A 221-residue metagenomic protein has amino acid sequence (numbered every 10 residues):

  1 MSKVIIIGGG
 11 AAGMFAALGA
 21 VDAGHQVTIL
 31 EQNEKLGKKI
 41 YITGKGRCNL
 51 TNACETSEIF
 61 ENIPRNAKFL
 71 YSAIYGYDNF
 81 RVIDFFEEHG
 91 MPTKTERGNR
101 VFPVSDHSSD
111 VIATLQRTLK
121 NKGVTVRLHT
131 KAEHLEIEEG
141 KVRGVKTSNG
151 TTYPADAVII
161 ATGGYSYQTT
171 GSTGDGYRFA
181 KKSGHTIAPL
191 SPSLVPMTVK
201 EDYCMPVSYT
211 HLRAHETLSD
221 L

Functional and structural regions predicted by a protein language model:
V4-T28: N-terminal Rossmann-like FAD-binding beta1-loop-alpha1 element of flavoenzymes
I6, G10-A11, K35, G164-S166: Residue-level detector of alpha-helix initiation sites
D22-I40: Glycine-rich FAD pyrophosphate-binding loop
R47-T93: Glycine-rich active-site loop/strand segments that organize a redox cofactor
Y71-Y77, N99-Q116, Y167-G171: Short beta-strand to alpha-helix junction loop
L128-K141: A conserved short coil-to-beta-strand element within the FAD-binding core of flavoproteins
Y153-Y165: Short hydrophobic core segments
H211-L221: Single conserved hydrophobic/aromatic residue that forms the stacking wall/gate of nucleotide- or nucleobase-binding
